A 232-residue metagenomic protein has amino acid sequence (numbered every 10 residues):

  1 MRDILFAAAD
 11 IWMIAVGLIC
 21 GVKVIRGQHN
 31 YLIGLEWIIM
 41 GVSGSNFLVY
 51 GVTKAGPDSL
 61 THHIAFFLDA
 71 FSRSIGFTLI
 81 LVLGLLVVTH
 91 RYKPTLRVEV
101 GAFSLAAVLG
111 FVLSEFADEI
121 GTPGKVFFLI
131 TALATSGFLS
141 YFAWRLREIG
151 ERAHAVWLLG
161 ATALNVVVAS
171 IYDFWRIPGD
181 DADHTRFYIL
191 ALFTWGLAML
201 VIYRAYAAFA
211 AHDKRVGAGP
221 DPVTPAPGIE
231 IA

Functional and structural regions predicted by a protein language model:
M1-V16, H184: Hydrophobic transmembrane alpha-helical segments in integral membrane proteins
A15-I25, Y50-H63, F67-F103: Internal transmembrane alpha-helix with an interfacial aromatic "cap," most often the third helix
R26-V42, K93-A102, E151-A161, V216-G217: Membrane-interfacial loop-to-transmembrane alpha-helix junctions, especially the N-terminal start
G34-P57: A generic, lipid-embedded transmembrane alpha helix
G51-L60, V112-G121, S170-D181: Juxtamembrane "helix-exit" motif on the non-cytosolic side of transmembrane helices
S59-F71, G121-I130, D181-A191: Non-cytosolic membrane-interface motifs at loop->transmembrane helix junctions
I75-E148: Membrane-proximal helix-loop-helix units in multi-pass membrane proteins
L81, Y141-A232: C-terminal transmembrane-bundle signature of multipass membrane proteins, characterized by strong activation on
